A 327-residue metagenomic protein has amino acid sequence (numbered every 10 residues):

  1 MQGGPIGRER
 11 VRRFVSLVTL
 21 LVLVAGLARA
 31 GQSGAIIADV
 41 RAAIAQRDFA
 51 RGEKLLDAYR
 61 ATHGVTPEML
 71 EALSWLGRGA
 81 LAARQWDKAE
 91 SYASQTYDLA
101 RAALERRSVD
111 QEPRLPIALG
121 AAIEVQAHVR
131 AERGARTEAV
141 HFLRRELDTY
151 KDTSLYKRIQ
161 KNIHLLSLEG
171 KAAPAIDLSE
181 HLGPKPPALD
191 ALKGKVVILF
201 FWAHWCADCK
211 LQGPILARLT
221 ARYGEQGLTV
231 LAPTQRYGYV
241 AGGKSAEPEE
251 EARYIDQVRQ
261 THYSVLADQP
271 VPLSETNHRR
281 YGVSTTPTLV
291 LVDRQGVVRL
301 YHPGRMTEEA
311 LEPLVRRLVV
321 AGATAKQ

Functional and structural regions predicted by a protein language model:
R60-M69, A100-P116: Flexible helix-coil transition and linker loops at the boundaries of alpha-helical arrays
E132, R136-S179, D190-K193, D256: N-proximal helix/coil linker or "cap" segments that precede and/or mark the start of modular domains
P187-K210, L216: Short active-site neighborhood of thiol/selenol oxidoreductases, capturing the structured segment around
L211-H262, P270-N277, P313: Structural microenvironment flanking redox-active thiols in thiol-disulfide oxidoreductases
H262-A267, V271-L314: Thiol/disulfide oxidoreductase modules built on the thioredoxin-like
